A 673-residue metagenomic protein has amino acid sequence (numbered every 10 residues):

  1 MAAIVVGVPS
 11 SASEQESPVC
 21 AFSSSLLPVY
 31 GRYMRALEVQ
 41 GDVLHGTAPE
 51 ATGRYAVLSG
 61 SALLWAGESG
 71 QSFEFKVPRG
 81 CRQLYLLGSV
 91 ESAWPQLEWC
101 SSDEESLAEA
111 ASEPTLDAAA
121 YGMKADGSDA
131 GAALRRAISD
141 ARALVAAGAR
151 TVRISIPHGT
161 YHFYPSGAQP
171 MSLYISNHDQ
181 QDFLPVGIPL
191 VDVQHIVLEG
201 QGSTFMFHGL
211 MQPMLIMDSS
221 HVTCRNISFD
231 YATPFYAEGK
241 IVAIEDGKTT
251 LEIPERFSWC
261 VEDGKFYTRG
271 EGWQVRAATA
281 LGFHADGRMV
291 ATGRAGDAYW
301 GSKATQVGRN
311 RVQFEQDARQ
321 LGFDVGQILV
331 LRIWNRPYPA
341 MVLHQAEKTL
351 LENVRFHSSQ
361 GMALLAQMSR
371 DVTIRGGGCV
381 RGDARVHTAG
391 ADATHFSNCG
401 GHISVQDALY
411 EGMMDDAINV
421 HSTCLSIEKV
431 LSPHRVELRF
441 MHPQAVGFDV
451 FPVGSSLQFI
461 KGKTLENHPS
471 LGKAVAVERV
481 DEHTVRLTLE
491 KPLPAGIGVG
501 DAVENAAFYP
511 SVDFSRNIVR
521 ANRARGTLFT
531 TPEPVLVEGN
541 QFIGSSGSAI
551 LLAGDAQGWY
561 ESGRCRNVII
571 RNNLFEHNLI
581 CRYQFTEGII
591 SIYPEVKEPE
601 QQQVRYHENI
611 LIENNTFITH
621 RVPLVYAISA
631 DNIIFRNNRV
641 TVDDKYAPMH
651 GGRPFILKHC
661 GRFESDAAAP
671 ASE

Functional and structural regions predicted by a protein language model:
L86-E91: Short beta-strand-plus-loop segments that form exposed binding edges in beta-rich domains
P114, V152, V186, Q194-I196 (+21 more regions): The right-handed parallel beta-helix/beta-solenoid scaffold, focusing on the short coil/turn and N-cap positions
A118-S155: Acidic Gly/Asp/Thr-rich repetitive segments characteristic of extracellular carbohydrate-active and adhesion proteins
S139-L144, H162-V197, M206-R225, D230-T249 (+9 more regions): Extracellular beta-strand-rich solenoid/capping regions of secreted or surface-exposed proteins that bind or remodel
F207, Y231, P254-Q306, V446-H483: Ser/Thr/Gly-rich low-complexity blocks that favor extended beta-strand/coil architectures
F207-P213, T233-A237, P337-A340, Q360-A366 (+11 more regions): Short glycine/acidic-rich loop motifs that flank beta-strands on beta-rich extracellular proteins
A285-R336, H468-K473, E478-V512, R520: Small/polar beta-strand repeat architecture
